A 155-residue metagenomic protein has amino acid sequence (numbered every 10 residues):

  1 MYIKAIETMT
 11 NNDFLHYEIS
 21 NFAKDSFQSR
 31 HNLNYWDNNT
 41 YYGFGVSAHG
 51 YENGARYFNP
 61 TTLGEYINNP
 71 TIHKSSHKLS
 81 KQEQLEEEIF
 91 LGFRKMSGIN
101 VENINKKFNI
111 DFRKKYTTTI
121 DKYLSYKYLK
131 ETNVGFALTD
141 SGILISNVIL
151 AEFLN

Functional and structural regions predicted by a protein language model:
M1-I110: C-terminal scaffold of the Radical SAM
T10-D13, K122-Y128: Short secondary-structure junctions
E18, L124-V134: A short, conserved structural fragment
E83-F90, T117, I143, N147: Non-catalytic, well-ordered alpha-helical scaffold segments
N109-L124: Short amphipathic alpha-helical interaction segments
G135-D140: Minor-groove-contacting beta-hairpin "wing" of winged helix-turn-helix DNA-binding domains
S141-N155: Short, amphipathic alpha-helical interaction segments positioned at domain boundaries
